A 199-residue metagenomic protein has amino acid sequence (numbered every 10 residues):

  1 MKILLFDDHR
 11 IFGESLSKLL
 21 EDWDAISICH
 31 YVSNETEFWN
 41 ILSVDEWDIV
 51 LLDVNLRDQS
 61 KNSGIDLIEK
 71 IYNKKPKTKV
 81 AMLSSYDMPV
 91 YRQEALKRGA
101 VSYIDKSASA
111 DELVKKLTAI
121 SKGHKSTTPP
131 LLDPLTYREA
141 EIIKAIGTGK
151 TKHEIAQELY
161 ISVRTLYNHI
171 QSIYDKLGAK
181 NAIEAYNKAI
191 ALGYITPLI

Functional and structural regions predicted by a protein language model:
M1-S126: N-terminal regulatory/sensing modules of transcriptional regulators
I3, L16, V50, I71 (+6 more regions): Hydrophobic packing within well-folded, soluble alpha/beta domains
S107, V114, T136, I143 (+1 more regions): Conserved catalytic core of two-component sensor histidine kinases
L117, I146, A189: Hydrophobic "lid"/C-terminal helical patch of Rossmann-like NAD(P)-dependent dehydrogenase/epimerase domains
I120-G149, E154: Regulatory hinge/linker segments at domain boundaries that couple sensory/effector modules to output domains
T151-A191: Recognition helix of helix-turn-helix DNA-binding domains
Y194-I199: C-terminal edge and immediately downstream basic/flexible tail or linker adjoining helix-turn-helix-like DNA-binding
